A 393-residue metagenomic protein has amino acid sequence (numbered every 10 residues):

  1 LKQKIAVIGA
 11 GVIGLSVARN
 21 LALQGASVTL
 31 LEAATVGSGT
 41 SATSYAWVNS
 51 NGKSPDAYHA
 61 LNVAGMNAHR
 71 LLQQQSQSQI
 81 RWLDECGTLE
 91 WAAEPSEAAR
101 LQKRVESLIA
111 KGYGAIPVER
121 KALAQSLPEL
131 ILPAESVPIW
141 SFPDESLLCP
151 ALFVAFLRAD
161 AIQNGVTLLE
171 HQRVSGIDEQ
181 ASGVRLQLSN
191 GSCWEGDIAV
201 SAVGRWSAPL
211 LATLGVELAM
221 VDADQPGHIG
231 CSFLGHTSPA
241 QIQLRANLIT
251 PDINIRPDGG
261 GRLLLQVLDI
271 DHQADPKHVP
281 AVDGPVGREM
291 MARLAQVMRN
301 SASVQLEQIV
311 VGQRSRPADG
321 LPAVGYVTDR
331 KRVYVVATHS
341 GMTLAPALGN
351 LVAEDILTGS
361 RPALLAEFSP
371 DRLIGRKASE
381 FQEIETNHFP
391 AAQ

Functional and structural regions predicted by a protein language model:
Q3, L188-I198: Core beta-strand elements of the Rossmann-like FAD/NAD(P) dinucleotide-binding domain in flavoenzyme oxidoreductases
Q3-T29: N-terminal Rossmann-like FAD-binding beta1-loop-alpha1 element of flavoenzymes
I8, W194-W206, L210, G349: Short hydrophobic core segments
R19-L23, A46-V48, Q79-D84, C193 (+2 more regions): Active-site substrate-recognition segment that forms the wall of the catalytic cavity or substrate channel
L23-A42: Glycine-rich FAD pyrophosphate-binding loop
A46-S126, D252-N254: Dinucleotide-binding Rossmann-like beta1-alpha1 core, especially the glycine-rich loop that anchors the ADP
N67, A92-N164, E170, G176-S182: Flavin (FAD/FMN) cofactor-binding and adjacent substrate-gating region of FAD-dependent oxidoreductase domains
M298-Q393: C-terminal catalytic lobe of FAD-dependent flavoproteins
